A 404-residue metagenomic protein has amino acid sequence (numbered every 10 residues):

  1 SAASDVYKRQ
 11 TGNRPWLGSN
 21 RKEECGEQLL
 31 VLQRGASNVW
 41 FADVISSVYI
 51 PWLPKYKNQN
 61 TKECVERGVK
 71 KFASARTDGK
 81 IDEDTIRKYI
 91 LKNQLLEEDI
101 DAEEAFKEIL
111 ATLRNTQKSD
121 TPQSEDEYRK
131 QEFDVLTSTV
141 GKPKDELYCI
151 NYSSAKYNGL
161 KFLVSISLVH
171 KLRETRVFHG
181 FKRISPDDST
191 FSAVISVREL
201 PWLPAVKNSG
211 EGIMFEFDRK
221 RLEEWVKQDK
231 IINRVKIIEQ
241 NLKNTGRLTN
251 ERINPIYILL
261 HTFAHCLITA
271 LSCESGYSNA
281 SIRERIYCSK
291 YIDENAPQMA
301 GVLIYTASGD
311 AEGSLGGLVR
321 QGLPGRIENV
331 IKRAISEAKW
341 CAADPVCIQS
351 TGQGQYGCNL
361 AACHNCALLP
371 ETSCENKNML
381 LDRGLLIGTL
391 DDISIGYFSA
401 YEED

Functional and structural regions predicted by a protein language model:
A2-Y7: Short, small-residue-biased leader/transition segments that mark boundaries at the very start of proteins
W16-Q28, G35-A36, Y291: Amphipathic, oligomerization/interface secondary-structure segments
L30, D43-S47, W52-N58, V69-K70 (+2 more regions): C-terminal accessory domains/tails appended to large, multi-domain proteins
W40: Aromatic/pi-system hotspot detector in well-structured domains
D82-K88, D101: An N-terminal, globular interaction/scaffold subdomain
